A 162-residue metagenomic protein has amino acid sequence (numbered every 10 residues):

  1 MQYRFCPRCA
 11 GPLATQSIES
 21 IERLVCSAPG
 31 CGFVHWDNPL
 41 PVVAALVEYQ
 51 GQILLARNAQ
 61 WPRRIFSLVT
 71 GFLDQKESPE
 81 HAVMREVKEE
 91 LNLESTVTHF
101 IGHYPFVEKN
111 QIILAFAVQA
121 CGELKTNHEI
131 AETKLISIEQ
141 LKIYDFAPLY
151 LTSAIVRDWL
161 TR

Functional and structural regions predicted by a protein language model:
Q2-A44: Acidic, metal-coordinating catalytic segment for phosphate/diphosphate chemistry, firing primarily on the Nudix
F5, V25, L46, L55 (+2 more regions): Conserved hydrophobic/aromatic beta-strand scaffold that supports enzyme active sites
Q16-S17, L93-G102: A short coil-to-beta-strand element that immediately follows conserved catalytic motifs
S20, P62, V107-Q111: Short acidic/glycine-enriched loop/turn segments that link adjacent beta-strands
P41-V43, G51, I112-L114, A131: Change "...and in nucleic-acid phosphodiester-cleaving endonucleases..." to "...and in nucleic-acid processing enzymes
E48-E89: Conserved Nudix-box catalytic region and its N-terminal flanking loop in Nudix hydrolases and closely related
Y104-T126, K134, I138: Active-site-adjacent beta-strand/loop module that shapes the phosphate/pyrophosphate-binding cleft
T126-R157: NUDIX/MutT-family hydrolases
